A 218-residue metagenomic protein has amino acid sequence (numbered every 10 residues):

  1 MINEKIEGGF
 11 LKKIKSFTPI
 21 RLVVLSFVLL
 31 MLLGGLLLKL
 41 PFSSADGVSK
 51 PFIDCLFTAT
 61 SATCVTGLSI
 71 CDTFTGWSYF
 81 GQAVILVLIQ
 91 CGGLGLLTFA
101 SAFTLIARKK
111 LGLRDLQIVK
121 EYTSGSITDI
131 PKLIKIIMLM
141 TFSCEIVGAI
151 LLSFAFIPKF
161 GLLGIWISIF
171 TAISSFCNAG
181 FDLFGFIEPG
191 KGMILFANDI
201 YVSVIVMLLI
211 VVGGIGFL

Functional and structural regions predicted by a protein language model:
M1-L218: Membrane-proximal intracellular helices of multi-pass ion channels
